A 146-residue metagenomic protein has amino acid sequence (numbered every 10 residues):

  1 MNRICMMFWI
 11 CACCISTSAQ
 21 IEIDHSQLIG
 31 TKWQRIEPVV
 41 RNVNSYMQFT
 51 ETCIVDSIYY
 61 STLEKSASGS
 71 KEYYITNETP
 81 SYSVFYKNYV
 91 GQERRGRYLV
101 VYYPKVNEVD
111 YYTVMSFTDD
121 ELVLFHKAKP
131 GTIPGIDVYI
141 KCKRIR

Functional and structural regions predicted by a protein language model:
M1-I4, Q20: Positively charged n-region of N-terminal signal peptides that target proteins for export
I4-I15: Sec-dependent N-terminal signal peptides
Q20-Q34: N-terminal helix-cap/turn-to-beta initiation motif at the start of protein domains
Q27, Q48-F49, E93, S116: Residue-level signal for WD-repeat beta-propeller blades
T31-D56: N-terminal targeting signals for Sec/Tat export/insertion, comprising classic cleavable signal peptides
P38-N42, Y59-D119: Contiguous, well-ordered beta-strand patches that form the walls/edges of small beta-barrel/beta-sandwich domains
S70-Y86, E121-R146: Edge beta-strand at a domain terminus
